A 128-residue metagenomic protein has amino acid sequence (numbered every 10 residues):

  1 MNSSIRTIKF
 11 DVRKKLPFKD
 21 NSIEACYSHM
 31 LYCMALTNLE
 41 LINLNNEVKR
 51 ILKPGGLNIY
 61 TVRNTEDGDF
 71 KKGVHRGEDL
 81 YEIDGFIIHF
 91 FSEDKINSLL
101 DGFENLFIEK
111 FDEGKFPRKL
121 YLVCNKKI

Functional and structural regions predicted by a protein language model:
M1-K15, N43, L57-I128: Class I (Rossmann-like) S-adenosyl-L-methionine-dependent methyltransferase catalytic domain, capturing the SAM-binding
K15-N21: Short amphipathic alpha-helix with an adjacent loop that forms part of the alpha/beta core around
D20, N38-I42: Conserved strand-to-helix beginnings and helix N-cap segments that scaffold or border functional pockets
E24: Conserved acidic residues
Y27: A conserved beta-strand element that flanks and buttresses the S-adenosyl-L-methionine
M30: Glycine-rich, N-terminal phosphate-binding loop of Rossmann-like dinucleotide-binding domains
C33-T37: A short His-aromatic
I42-P54: A short glycine-rich, Lys/Arg-flanked "PGG" loop and its adjoining helix->strand segment in the class I
